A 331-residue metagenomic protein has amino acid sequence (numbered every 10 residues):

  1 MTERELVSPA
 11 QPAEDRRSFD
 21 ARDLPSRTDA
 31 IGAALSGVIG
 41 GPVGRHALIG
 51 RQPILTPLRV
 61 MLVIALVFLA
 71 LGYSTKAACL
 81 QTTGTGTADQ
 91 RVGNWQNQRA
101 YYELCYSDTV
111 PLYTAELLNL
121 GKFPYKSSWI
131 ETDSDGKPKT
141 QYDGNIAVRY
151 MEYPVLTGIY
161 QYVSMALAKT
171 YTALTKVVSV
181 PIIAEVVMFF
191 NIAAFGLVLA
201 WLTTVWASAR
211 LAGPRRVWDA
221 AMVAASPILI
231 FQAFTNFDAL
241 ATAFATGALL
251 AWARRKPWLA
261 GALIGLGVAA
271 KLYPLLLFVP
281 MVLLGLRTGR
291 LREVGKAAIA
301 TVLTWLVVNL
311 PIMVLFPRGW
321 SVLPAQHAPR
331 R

Functional and structural regions predicted by a protein language model:
T2-F231, T235, L240-A243, T288-R331: Primarily membrane-embedded glycan-assembly and transfer machineries that use lipid-linked glycans
N191, F244, W258-A262, F278: The feature captures the transmembrane alpha-helix scaffold of multi-pass secondary transporters
F237-A239, A262-L286, V307: Transmembrane helices and adjacent periplasmic/lumenal helix-loop junctions of polyprenol-phosphate-dependent
A241-P257: Specific aromatic-rich, kink-prone transmembrane helix
L250-R254, V282-G289: Structural signal for the C-terminal ends of transmembrane alpha-helices and the immediately following loop
